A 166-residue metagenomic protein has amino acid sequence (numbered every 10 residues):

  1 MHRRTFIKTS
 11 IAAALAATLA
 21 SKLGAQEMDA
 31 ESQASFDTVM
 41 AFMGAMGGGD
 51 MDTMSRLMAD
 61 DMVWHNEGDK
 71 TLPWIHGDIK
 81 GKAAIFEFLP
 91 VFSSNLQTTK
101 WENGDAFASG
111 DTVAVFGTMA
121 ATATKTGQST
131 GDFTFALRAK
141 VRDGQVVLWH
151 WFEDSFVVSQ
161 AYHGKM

Functional and structural regions predicted by a protein language model:
H2-R56, D60, M166: Short, low-complexity N-terminal intrinsically disordered segments enriched in polar/charged residues
F6, T71-P73, V158: A generic signature of intrinsically disordered, low-complexity regions enriched in glycine/proline and charged/polar
K8-L19, G24-Q26, A30, F86-M166: A beta-strand edge to alpha-helix "cap/lid" segment located at domain peripheries
A34, T53, D60-D105, G110: A solvent-exposed, acidic/Ser-Thr-rich amphipathic alpha-helical stretch
M40-G49, L72-H76, F92-L96, F116-T118: Short, mixed-charge, low-aromatic patches
G49-D52, W74, T134-L137: Short, charged low-complexity linear motifs
